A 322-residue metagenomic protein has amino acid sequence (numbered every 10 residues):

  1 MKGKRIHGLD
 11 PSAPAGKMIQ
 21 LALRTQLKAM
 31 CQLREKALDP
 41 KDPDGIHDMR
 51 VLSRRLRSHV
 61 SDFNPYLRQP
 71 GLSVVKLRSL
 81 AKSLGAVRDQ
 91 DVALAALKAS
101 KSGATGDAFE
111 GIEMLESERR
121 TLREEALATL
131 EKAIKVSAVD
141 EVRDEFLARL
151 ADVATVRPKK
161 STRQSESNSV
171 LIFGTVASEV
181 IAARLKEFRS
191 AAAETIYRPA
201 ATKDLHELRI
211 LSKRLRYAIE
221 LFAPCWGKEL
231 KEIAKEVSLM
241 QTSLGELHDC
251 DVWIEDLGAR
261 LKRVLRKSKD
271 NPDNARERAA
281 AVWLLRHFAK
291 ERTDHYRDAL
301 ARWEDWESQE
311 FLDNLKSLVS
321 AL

Functional and structural regions predicted by a protein language model:
M1-L322: Function-determining surface determinants
